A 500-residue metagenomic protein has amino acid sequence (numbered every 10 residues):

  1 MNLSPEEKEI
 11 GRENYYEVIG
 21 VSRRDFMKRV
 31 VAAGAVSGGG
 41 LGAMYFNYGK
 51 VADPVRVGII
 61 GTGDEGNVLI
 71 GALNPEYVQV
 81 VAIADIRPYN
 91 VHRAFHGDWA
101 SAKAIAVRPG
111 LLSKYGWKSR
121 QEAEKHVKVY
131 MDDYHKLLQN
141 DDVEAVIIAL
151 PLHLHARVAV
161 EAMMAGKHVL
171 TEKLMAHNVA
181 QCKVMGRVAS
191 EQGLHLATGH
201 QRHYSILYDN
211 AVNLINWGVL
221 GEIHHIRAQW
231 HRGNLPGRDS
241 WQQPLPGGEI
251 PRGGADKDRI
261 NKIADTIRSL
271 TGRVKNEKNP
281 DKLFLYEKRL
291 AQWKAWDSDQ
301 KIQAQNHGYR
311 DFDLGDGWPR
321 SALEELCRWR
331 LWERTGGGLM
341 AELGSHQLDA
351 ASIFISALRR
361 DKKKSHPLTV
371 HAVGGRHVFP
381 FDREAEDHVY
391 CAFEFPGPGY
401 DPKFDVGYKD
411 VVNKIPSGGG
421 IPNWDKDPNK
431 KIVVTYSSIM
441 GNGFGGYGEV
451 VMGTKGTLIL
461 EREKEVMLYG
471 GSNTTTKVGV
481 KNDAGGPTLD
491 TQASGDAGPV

Functional and structural regions predicted by a protein language model:
N2-A165, K183-H195, G247-K301: N-terminal glycine-/serine-/threonine-rich beta1-alpha1-beta2 phosphate-ribose binding loop of Rossmann-like
K50, G71, P75-Y77, A84-I86 (+4 more regions): Glycine-enriched catalytic-core subsegment of oxygenase/oxidase enzymes
V57, K128-A165, R310-A357, K362-K364 (+3 more regions): Extended amphipathic secondary-structure runs
G61, E65, H195-A197, Y204-V370 (+1 more regions): Predominantly a Rossmann-like dinucleotide-binding segment in NAD(P)-dependent oxidoreductases
A82-A84, I147, H224-R227, H371: Residues embedded in well-ordered beta-strands within globular domains across many folds
I83, K173-M175, G199-R202, W230: Short strand-turn motif at the edge of the Rossmann-like AdoMet-binding core
G166-N178: ADP-ribose/adenylate-binding Rossmann-like module
